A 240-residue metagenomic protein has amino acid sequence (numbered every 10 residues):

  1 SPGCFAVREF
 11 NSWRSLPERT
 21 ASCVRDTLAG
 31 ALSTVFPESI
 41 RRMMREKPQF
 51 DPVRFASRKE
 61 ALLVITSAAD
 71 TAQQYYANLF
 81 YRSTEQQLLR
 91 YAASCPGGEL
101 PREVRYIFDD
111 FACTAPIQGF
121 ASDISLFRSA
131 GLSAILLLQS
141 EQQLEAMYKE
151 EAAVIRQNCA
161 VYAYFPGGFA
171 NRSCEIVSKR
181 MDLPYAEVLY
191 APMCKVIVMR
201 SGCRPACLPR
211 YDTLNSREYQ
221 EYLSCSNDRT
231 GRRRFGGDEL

Functional and structural regions predicted by a protein language model:
S1-L132, L183, E187, A191-P192 (+2 more regions): P-loop NTPase motor domains
R45, G97-G98, L144, E151 (+1 more regions): Flexible domain-boundary/linker segments
V64, F165, L208: Hydrophobic residues at beta-strand termini and immediately following loops that shape nucleotide-binding pockets
D70-Q73, T114-A115, Q142-E145, N171-S173 (+2 more regions): Flexible loop/turn segments at secondary-structure boundaries
I124-P205: Conserved ATP-driven motor cores of ASCE-family P-loop NTPases powering translocation/secretion/packaging/pilus
L214-S224: Short, surface-exposed linear segments at secondary-structure transitions and domain or protein termini
